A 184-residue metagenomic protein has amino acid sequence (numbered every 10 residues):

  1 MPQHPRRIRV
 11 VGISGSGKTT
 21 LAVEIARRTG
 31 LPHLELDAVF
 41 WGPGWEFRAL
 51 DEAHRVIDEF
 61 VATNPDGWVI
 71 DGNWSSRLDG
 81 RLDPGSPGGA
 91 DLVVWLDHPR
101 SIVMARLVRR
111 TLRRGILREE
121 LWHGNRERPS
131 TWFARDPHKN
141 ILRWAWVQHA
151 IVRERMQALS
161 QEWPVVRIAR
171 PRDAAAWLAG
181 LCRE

Functional and structural regions predicted by a protein language model:
P2-P5, R143-E184: NTP-dependent small-molecule kinase module
V10: Hydrophobic anchor at the beta1->P-loop junction of P-loop NTPases
S14: The conserved Walker
K18: Conserved lysine of the Walker
L21: Hydrophobic positions on the alpha1 helix immediately C-terminal to the Walker A/P-loop
E24: Active-site signature of alpha/beta-hydrolase-fold catalytic machinery across serine- and Asp/Cys-nucleophile hydrolases
P32-S101: Conserved nucleotide-sensing/catalytic segment adjacent to the nucleotide-binding pocket in NTP-handling enzymes
H98-I151: A glycine- and Lys/Arg-enriched "phosphate-lid" helix/loop adjacent to the NTP-binding pocket of small-molecule kinases
